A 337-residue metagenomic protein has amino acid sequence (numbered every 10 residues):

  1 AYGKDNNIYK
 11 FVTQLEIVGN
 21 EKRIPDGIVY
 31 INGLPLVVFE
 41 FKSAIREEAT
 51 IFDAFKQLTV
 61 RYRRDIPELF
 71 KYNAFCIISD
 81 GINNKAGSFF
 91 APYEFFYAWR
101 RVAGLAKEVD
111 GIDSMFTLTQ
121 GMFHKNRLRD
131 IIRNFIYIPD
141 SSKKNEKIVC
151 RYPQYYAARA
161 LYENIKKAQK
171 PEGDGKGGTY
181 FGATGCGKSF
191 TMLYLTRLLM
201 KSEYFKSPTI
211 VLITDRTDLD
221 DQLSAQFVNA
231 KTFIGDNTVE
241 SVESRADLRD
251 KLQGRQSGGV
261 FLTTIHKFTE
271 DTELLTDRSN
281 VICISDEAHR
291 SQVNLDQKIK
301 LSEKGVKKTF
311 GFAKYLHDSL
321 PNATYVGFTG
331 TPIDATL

Functional and structural regions predicted by a protein language model:
A1-T209, D218-I234, Q256-V260, D296-I299: ATP-dependent helicase/translocase motor core
V38, C76-I78, L212, C283 (+1 more regions): Structural beta-sheet core signal
I51, Y97, E270, T276-L337: Signature of the SF2 helicase/ATPase Hel1-core->accessory helical subdomain module
G81-I82, R216, T263-K267, E287 (+1 more regions): A short beta-strand-to-loop transition that corresponds to the Sensor-1 phosphate-sensing loop of AAA+ P-loop ATPases
K147-R151, G185-C186, I213, T217 (+6 more regions): Hydrophobic alpha-helical scaffolding
T217, V239-R249, I265-E270: Conserved helicase motor
E243-F261, L274-R278: Conserved motor-coupling elements within RecA-like helicase/translocase cores
